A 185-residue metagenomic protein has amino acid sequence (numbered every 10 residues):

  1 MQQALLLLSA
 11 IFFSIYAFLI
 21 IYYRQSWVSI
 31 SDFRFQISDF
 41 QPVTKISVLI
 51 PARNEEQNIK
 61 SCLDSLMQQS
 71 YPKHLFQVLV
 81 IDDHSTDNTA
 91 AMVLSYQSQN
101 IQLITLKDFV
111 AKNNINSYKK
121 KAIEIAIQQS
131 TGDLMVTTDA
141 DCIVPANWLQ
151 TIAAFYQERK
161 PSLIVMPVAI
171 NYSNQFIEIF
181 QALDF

Functional and structural regions predicted by a protein language model:
M1-F40, A182: N-terminal membrane-anchoring/stem segments of glycan-assembly enzymes
I15-A17, S26, I104-A126, T151-F185: Long helical/loop segments within the catalytic core of UDP-sugar-dependent glycosyltransferases, especially the large
Q25-F33, E55-Q69: Short, well-formed alpha-helical segments that are part of the catalytic scaffolds of diverse glycosyltransferases
I30-P42, S95-Q99, Y156, K160: Short, basic, low-complexity termini and linkers enriched in Ser/Thr/Gly/Pro that act as targeting/leader peptides
T44-S47, Q77: Cell-envelope/extracellular polymer assembly enzymes that use nucleotide-activated donors
L63-K112: Acidic donor-binding segment of Leloir-type glycosyltransferases
N88, A140-F155: Acidic donor-binding/catalytic loop of UDP-sugar-dependent glycosyltransferases, especially processive GT2
M135: Short aromatic/hydrophobic "clamp" motif used to bind/position activated sugar donors
